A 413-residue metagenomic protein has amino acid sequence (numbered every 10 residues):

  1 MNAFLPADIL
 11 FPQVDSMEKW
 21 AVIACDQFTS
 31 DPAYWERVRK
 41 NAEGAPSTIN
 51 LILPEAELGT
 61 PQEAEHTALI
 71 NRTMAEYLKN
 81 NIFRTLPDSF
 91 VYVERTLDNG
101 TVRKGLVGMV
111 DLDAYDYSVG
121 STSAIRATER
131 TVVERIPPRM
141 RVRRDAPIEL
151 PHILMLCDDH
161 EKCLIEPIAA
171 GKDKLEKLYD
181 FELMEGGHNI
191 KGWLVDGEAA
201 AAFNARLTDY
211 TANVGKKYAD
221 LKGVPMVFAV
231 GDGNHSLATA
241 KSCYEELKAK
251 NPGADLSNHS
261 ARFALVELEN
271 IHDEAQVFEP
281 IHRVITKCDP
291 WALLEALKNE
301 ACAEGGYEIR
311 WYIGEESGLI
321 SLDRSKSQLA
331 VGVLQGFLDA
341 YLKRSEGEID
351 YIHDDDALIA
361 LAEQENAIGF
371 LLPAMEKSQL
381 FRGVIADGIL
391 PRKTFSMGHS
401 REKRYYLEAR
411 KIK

Functional and structural regions predicted by a protein language model:
M1-K413: Surface-exposed, charge/polar-rich loops and edge strands
